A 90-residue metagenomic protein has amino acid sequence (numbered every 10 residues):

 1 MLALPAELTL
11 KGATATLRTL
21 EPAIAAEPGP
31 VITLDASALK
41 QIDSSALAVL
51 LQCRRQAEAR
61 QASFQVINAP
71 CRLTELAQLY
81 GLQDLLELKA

Functional and structural regions predicted by a protein language model:
M1-I42, Q52-A90: STAS-like cytosolic regulatory interaction modules
